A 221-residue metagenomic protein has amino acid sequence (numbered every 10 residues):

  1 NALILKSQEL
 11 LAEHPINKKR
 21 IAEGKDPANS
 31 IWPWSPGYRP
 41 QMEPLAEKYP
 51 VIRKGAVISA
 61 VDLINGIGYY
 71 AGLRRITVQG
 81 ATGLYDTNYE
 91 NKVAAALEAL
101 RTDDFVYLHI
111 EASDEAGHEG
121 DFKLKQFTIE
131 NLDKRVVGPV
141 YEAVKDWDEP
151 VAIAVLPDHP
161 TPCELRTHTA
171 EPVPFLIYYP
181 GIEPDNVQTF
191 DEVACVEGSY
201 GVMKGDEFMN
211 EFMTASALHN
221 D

Functional and structural regions predicted by a protein language model:
N1-D221: Feature captures the catalytic ectodomains and active-site-proximal regions of enzymes that hydrolyze or transfer
